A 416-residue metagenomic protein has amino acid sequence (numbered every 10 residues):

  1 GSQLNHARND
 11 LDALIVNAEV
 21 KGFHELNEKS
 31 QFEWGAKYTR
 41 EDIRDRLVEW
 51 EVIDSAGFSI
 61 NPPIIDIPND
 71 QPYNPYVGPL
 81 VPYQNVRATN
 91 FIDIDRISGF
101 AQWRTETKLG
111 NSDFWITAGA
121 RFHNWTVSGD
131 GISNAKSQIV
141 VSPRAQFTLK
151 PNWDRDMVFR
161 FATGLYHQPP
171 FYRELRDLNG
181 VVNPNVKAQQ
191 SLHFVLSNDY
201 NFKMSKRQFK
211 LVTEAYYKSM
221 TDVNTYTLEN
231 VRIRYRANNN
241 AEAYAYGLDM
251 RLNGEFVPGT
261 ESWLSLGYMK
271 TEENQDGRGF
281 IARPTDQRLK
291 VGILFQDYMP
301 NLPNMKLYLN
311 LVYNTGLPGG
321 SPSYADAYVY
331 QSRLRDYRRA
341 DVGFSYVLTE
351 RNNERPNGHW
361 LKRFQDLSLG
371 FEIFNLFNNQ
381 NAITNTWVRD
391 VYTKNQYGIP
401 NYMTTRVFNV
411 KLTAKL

Functional and structural regions predicted by a protein language model:
G1-G99: Replace "related TpsB outer-membrane translocases also match" with "some related outer-membrane beta-barrels such as
G1-N9, A13-E19, I92-D130, V140-T148 (+2 more regions): Surface-exposed extracellular loop regions of Gram-negative outer-membrane beta-barrel proteins
D12-V16, D93-I97, S137-V141, Q190-F194 (+6 more regions): Residues that define the transmembrane beta-barrel architecture of outer-membrane proteins
E25-Q31, K108-F114, P151-V158, K203-F209 (+3 more regions): Short loop/turn motifs that connect adjacent beta-strands in outer-membrane beta-barrel proteins
Y38-R44, T105, A120-S128, S133 (+10 more regions): Transmembrane beta-strands of outer-membrane beta-barrel pores
L109-F114, Y217-S219, N238-S321: Gram-negative outer-membrane beta-barrel transporters
N152, R160-A162, K187-Y246, E255 (+1 more regions): Membrane-embedded beta-barrel scaffold of Gram-negative outer-membrane proteins
G259-S262, V312-P322, Y346-L416: C-terminal beta-signal and adjacent terminal beta-strands/loops of Gram-negative outer-membrane beta-barrel proteins
